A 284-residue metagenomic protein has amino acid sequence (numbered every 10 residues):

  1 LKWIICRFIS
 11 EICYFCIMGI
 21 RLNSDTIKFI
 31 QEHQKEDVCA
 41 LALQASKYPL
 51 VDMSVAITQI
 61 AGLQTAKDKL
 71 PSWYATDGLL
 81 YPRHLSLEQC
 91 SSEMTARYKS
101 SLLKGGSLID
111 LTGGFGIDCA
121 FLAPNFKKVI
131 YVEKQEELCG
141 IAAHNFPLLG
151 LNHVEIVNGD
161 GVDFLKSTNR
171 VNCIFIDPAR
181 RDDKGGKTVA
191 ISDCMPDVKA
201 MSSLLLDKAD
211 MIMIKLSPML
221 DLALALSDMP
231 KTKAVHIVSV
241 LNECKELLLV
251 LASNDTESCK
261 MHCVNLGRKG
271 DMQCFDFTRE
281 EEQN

Functional and structural regions predicted by a protein language model:
C16-Q34, L43, F175, R180-N284: Class I S-adenosyl-L-methionine
I17-G106: S-adenosyl-L-methionine
G106-G114: Conserved class I S-adenosyl-L-methionine
F115-K127: Conserved SAM-binding loop of SAM-dependent methyltransferases across substrates and taxa, primarily the Class I
K128-E133: Conserved SAM-binding motif I beta-strand of class I
Q135, C139-N169, C173: S-adenosyl-L-methionine
